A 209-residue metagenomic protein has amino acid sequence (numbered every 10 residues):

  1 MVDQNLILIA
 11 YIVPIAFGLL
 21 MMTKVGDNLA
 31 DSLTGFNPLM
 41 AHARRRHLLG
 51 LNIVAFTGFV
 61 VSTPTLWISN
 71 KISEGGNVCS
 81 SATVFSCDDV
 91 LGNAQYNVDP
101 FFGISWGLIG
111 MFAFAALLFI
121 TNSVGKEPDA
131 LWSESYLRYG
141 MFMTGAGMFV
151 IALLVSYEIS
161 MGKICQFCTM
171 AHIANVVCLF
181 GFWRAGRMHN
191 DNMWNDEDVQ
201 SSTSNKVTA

Functional and structural regions predicted by a protein language model:
M1-A209: Membrane-interfacial helix-loop segments of redox and metal-homeostasis proteins, especially TM-loop-TM junctions
